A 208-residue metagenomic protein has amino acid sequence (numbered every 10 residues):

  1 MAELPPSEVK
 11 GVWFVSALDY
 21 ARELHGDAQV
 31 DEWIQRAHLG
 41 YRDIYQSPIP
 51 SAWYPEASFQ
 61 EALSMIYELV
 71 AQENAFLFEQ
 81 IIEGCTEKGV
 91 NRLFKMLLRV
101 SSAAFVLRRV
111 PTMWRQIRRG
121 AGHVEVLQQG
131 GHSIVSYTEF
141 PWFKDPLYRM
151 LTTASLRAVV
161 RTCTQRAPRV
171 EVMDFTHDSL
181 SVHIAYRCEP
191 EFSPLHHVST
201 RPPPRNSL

Functional and structural regions predicted by a protein language model:
M1-Q72, R205-L208: N-terminal leader/assembly segments
A2-V15, R115-M150, C163-L208: Short terminal or interdomain "cap/linker" segment that borders an active site or interface and mediates
D27-G40, E79-Q80, R108, A167-H177: Short alpha-helical "patches" and their helix-cap loops
D31, Q35, K95, R99 (+1 more regions): A generic signature of intrinsically disordered, low-complexity regions enriched in glycine/proline and charged/polar
H38-Q46, K88-G89, T176-Y186: Short, mixed-charge aromatic SLiMs
P48-L151: Amphipathic interaction/junction segments at domain boundaries or subunit interfaces
